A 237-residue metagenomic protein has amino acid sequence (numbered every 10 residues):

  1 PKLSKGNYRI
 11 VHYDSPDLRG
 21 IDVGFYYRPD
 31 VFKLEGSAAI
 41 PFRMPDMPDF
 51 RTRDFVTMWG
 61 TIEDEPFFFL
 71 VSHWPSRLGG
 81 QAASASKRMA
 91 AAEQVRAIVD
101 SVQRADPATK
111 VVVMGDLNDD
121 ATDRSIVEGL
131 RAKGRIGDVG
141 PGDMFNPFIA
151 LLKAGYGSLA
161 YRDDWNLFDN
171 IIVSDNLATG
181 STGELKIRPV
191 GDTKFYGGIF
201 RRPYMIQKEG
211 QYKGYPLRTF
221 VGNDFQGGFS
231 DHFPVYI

Functional and structural regions predicted by a protein language model:
P1-V23, A92-E93, I199-R202, I206-K213 (+2 more regions): N-terminal, active-site-proximal structural segment of metallo-dependent hydrolase catalytic domains
P1-W74: Structured beta-strand-rich core segments of catalytic domains in phosphoester-bond hydrolases
H12-Y13, M44-D46, G79-R88, V113-M114 (+2 more regions): Second-shell loop/turn segments in exported
P16-R19, P48-R51, Q81-A92, Y161-W165 (+1 more regions): Solvent-exposed, acidic/flexible segments
F50, Q103-V111, D119-I237: Metal-dependent phosphoester-hydrolase catalytic domains
I62-E93, A97, D123: Metal-dependent phosphoester/phosphodiester hydrolase catalytic core
W74, D116-L117: Active-site metal-binding loops of divalent metal-dependent hydrolases
A91-M114: His/acidic metal-ligating clusters that form di-metal
